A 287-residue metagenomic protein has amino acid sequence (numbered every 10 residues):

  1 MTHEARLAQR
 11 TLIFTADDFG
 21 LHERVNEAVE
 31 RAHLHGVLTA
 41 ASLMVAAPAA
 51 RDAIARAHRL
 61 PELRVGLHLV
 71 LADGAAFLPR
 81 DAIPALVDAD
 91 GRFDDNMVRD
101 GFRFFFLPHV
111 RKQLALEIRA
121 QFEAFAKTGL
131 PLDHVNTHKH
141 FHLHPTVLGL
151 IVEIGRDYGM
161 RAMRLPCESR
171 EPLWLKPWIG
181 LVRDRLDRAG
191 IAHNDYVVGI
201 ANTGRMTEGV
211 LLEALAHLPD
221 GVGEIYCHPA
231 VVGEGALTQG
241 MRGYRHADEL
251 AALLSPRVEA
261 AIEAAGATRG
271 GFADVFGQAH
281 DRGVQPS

Functional and structural regions predicted by a protein language model:
M1-A16, E23-H134, P145-S287: Terminal accessory/targeting
T137-K139: Active-site histidine-anchored catalytic micro-motif
